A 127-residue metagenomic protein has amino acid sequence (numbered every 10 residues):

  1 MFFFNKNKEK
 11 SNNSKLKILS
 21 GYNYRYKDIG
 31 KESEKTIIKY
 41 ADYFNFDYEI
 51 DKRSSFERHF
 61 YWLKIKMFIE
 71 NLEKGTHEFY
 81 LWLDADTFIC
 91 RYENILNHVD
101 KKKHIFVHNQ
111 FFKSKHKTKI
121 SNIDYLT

Functional and structural regions predicted by a protein language model:
M1-F2, H104: Short non-domain terminal segments
F2-E78: N-terminal anchoring/stem segment of glycosyltransferases
F60-I123: GT-A fold catalytic core of metal-dependent nucleotide-sugar glycosyltransferases, centered on the diacidic
L126-T127: A recurrent flexible, glycine/aromatic-enriched loop bordering the glycosyltransferase active site that acts as
